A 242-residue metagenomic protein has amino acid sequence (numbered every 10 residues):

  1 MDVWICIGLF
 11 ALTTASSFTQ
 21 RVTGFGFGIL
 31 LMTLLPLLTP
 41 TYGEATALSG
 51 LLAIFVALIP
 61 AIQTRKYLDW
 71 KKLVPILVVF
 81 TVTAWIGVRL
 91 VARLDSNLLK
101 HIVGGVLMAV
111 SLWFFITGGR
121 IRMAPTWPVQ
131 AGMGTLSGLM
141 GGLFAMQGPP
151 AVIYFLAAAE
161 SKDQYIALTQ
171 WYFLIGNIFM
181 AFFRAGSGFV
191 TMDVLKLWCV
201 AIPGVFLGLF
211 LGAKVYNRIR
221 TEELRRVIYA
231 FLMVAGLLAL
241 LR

Functional and structural regions predicted by a protein language model:
I5-V74, G134, G138, M146-I202 (+1 more regions): Small-residue-rich hydrophobic segments that form or flank transmembrane alpha-helices in multi-pass membrane proteins
F18, V22, L34, W85 (+6 more regions): Membrane-interface helix caps of multi-pass small-molecule transporters
G28, P40-T41, D95, L99 (+2 more regions): A helix-boundary/kink motif common to multi-pass secondary transporters, especially Major Facilitator Superfamily
A45, I86, L90-V91, K100 (+3 more regions): Hydrophobic alpha-helical transmembrane segments in multi-pass integral membrane proteins
L52-A53, F80-A84, L107, F173 (+2 more regions): Residue-level recognition of pore/gate-forming positions within transmembrane alpha-helices of multi-pass
A57-R65, V88, R93, I102-W127 (+3 more regions): Transmembrane helix exit motif
D69-F80, I102-G104, P125-G134, Q164-W171 (+1 more regions): Cytoplasmic-side transmembrane-helix entry/capping segments in multi-pass membrane proteins
V88-L98, R122, R184-K196: Membrane-interface helix termini and inter-helical loops of multi-pass transporters
